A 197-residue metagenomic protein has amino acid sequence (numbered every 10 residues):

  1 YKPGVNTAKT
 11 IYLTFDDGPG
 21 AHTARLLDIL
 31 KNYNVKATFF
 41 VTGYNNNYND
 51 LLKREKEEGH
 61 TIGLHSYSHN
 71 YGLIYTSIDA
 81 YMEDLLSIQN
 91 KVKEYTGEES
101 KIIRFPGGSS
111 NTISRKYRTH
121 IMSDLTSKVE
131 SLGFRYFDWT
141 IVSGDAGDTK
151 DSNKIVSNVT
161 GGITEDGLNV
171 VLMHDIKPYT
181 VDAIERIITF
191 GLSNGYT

Functional and structural regions predicted by a protein language model:
Y1-S100, R186, F190: Active-site beta->alpha N-cap acidic-glycine motif
N47, H69-Y196: Catalytic domains of cell-wall/extracellular-matrix polysaccharide-remodeling enzymes, centered on de-N-acetylation
